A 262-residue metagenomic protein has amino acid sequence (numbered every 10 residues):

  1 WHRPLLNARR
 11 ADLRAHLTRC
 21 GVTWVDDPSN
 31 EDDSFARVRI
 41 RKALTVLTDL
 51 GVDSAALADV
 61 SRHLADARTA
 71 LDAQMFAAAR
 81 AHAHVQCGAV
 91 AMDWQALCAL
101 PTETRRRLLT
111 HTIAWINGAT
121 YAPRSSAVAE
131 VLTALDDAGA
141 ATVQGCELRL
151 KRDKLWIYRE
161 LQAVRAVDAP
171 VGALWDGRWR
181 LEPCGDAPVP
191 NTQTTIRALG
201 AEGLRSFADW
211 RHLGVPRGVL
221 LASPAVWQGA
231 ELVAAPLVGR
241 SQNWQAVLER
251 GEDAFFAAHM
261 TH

Functional and structural regions predicted by a protein language model:
W1-S61, D93-Q95: Catalytic subdomain that performs nucleotidyl-dependent activation
K42, L50, V60-H262: AMP-forming adenylation/ATP pyrophosphatase catalytic core
